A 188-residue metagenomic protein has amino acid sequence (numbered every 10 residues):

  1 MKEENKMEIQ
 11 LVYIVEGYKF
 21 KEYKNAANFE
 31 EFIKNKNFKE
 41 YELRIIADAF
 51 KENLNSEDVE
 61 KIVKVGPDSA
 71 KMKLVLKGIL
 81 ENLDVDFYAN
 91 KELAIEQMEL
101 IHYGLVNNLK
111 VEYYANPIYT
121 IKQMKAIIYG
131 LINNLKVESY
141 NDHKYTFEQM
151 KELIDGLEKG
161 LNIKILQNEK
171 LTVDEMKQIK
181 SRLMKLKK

Functional and structural regions predicted by a protein language model:
K2-K188: General marker for long, soluble alpha-helical cores
